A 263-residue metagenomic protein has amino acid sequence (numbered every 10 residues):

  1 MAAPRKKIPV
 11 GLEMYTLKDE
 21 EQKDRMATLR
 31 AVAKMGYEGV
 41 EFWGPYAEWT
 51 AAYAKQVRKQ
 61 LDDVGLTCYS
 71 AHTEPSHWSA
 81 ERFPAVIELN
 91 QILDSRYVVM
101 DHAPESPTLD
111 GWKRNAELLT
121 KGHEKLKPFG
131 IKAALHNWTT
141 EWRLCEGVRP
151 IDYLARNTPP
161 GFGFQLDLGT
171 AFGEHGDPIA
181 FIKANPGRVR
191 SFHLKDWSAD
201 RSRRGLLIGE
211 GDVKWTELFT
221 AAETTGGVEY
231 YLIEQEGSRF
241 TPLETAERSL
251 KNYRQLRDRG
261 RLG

Functional and structural regions predicted by a protein language model:
M1-R96, K251-G263: N-terminal pre-domain/capping segments
A2-A33, D94, E146-L166, T170-G263: Histidine-acidic metal/acid-base catalytic patches
G11, G39, K59, G65-L66 (+4 more regions): Residue-level detection of beta-strand scaffold positions
T16-K18, G44-Y46, E74-H77, H102-S106 (+4 more regions): Active-site-proximal loop/turn and secondary-structure-junction residues that shape catalytic pockets, frequently
G36-A47, I131-G147, T170-D177: Short N-terminal secondary-structure initiator segments
E41, S70-H72, V99, A134 (+3 more regions): Conserved beta-strand positions in the central sheet of alpha/beta enzyme cores
T50-V57, S79-I87, L109-L118, N137-C145 (+3 more regions): Noncatalytic linker/hinge segments flanking ATPase motor cores
D63, T67-Y69, P75-G163, L243: Active-site acidic/histidine proton-transfer and metal-coordination neighborhood in alpha/beta enzyme cores
